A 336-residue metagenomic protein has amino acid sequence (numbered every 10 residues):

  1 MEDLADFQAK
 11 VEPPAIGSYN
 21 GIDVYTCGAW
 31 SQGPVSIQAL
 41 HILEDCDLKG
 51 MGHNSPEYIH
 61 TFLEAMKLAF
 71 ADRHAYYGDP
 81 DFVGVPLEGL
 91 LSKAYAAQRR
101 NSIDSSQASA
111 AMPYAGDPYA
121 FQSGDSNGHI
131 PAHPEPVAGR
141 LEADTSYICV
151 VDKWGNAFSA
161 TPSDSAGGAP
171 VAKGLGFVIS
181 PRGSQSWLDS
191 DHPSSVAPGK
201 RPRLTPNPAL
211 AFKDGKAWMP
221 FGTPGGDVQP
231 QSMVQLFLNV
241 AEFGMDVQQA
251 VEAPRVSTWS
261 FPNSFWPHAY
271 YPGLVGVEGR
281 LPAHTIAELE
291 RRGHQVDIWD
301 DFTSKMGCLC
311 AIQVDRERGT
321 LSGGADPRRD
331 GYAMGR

Functional and structural regions predicted by a protein language model:
M1-A29, R100-A111, A115, P136-R140: Accessory "access/gating" subregions that flank catalytic or transport cores
V11, E142-T145, L204-P206: Short, small/polar residue-rich loop motifs at catalytic or cofactor-binding pockets
T26-A29, P34, A211-V228: Extended C-terminal regions of large enzymes
D45-S163, G174-L175: Internal maturation/activation junctions in enzymes
D125-E135, W187-V196, R292-D297: Short Pro/Gly-enriched beta-strand edge/turn motifs at strand-loop
V151-M219, P230, Q235, N239-F243 (+1 more regions): Active-site rim segments in enzyme catalytic domains, especially the processed small/beta chain of N-terminal
W154, K200-R201, M233, E242-T303: Extended C-terminal subregions enriched in glycine
